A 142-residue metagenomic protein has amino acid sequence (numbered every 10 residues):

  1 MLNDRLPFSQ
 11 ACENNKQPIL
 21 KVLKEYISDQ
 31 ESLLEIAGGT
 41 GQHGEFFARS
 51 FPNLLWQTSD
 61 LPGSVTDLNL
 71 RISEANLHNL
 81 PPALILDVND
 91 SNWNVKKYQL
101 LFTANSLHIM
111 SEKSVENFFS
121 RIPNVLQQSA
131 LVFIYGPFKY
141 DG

Functional and structural regions predicted by a protein language model:
M1-D29: Class I SAM-dependent methyltransferase Rossmann-like catalytic core, especially the SAM/SAH-binding loop
Q30-G39: Conserved class I S-adenosyl-L-methionine
L34, G44-S91: Class I SAM-dependent methyltransferase SAM/SAH-binding core
S91-K97: Short amphipathic alpha-helix with an adjacent loop that forms part of the alpha/beta core around
Q99-E116: A short SAM/SAH-binding and catalytic strip from SAM-dependent methyltransferases
E116-Q128: A short glycine-rich, Lys/Arg-flanked "PGG" loop and its adjoining helix->strand segment in the class I
S129-P137: Conserved beta-strand signature within the Rossmann-like core of class I S-adenosyl-L-methionine
